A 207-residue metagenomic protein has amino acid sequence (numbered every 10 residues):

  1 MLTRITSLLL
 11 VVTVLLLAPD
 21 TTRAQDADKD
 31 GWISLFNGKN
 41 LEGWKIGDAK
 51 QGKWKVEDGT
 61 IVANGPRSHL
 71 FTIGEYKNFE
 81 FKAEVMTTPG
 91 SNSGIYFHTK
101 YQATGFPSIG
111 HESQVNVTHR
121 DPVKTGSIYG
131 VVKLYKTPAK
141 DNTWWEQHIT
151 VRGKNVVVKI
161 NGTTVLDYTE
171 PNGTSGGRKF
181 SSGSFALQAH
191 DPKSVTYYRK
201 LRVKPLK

Functional and structural regions predicted by a protein language model:
M1-I5: Positively charged n-region of N-terminal signal peptides that target proteins for export
S7-L17: Bacterial N-terminal signal peptides
T21-K207: Carbohydrate-interacting regions of secretory-pathway proteins
